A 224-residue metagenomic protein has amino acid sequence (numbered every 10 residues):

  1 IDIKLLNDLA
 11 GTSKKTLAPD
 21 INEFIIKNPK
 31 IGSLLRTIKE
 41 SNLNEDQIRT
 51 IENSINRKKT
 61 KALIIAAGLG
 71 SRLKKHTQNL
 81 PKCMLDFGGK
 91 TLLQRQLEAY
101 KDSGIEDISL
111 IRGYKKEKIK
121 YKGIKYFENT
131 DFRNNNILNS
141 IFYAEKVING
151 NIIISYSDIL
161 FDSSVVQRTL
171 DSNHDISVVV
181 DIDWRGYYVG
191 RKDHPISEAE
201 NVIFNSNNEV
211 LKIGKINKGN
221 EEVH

Functional and structural regions predicted by a protein language model:
I1-L5: DNA major-groove recognition helix of helix-turn-helix/homeodomain DNA-binding modules
G11-I55: Interfacial/linker helices and their anchor residues that mediate assembly or domain coupling
R57-K116: N-terminal glycine-rich phosphate-binding loop and ensuing alpha1 helix
K61-L63, D107-S109, K125, I153 (+1 more regions): A structural signal for isolated positions on well-ordered beta-strands in alpha/beta enzyme cores
Y121-I154: Short phosphate-binding loop-to-helix
Y121-K122, S163-H224: Conserved core of the sugar-phosphate nucleotidyltransferase
S157-L160: The conserved acidic donor/metal-binding loop of glycosyltransferases
